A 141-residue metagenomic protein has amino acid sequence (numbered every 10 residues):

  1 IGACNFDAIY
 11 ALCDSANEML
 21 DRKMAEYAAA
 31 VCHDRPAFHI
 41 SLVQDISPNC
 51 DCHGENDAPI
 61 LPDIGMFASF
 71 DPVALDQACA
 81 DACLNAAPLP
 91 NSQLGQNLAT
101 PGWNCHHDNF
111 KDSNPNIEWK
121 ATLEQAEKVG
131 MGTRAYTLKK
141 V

Functional and structural regions predicted by a protein language model:
I1-V141: Extended, low-polarity segments enriched in aliphatic/aromatic residues
